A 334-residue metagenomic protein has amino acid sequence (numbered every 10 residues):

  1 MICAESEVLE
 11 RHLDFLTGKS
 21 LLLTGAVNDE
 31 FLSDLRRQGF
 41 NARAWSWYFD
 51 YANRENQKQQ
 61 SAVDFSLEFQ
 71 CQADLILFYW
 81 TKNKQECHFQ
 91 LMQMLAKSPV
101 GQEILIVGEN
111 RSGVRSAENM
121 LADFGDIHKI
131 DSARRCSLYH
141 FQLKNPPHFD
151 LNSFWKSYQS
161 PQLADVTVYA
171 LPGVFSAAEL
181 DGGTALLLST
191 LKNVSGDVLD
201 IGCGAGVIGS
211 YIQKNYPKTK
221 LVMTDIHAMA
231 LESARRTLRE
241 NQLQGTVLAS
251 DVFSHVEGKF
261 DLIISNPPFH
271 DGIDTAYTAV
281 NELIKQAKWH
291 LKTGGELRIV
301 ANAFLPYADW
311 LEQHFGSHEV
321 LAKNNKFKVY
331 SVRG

Functional and structural regions predicted by a protein language model:
I2-Q57, L180-S265: Conserved SAM/SAH cofactor-binding pocket of Class I
F40, P99-Q102, K218-T219, G295: A short helix->loop->beta-strand "cap" motif at the edges of active sites that frequently abuts
V63-S66, L248-S250, A301: Short loop/edge segments at beta-strand edges and connector loops that shape dinucleotide/nucleotide cofactor-binding
L75-Q85, I201-G206, F260-I273: Conserved proline-anchored active-site loop of SAM-dependent methyltransferases that bridges a beta-strand
E86-P161: N-terminal auxiliary segments of SAM/dcSAM-dependent transferases
L105-G125, S132, D274-R333: Conserved Class I SAM-dependent methyltransferase catalytic core
S132-D197: SAM-dependent Rossmann-like transferase core, predominantly class I methyltransferases with a strong bias toward
